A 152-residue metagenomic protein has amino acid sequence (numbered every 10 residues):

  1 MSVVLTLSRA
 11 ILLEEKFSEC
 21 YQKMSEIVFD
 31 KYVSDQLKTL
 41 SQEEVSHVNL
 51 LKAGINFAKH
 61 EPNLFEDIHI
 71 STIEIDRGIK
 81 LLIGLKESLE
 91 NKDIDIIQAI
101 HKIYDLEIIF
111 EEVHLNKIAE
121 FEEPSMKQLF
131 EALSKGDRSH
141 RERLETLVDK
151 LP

Functional and structural regions predicted by a protein language model:
M1-P152: Non-heme di-metal
